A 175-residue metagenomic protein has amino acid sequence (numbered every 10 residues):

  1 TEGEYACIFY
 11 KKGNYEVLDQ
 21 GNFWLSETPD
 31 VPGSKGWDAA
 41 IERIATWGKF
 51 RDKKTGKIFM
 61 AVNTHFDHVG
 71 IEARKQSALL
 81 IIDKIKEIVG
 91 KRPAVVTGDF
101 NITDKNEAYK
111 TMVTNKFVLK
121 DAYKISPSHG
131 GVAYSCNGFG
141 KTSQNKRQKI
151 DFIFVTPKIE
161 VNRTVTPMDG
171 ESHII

Functional and structural regions predicted by a protein language model:
T1-I58, R163-P167: Structured beta-strand-rich core segments of catalytic domains in phosphoester-bond hydrolases
E2-Y5, E42-T46, K57, V62 (+3 more regions): Residues that flank catalytic or metal-binding motifs in active/ligand-binding sites
N14, E72, Q76, D83-A94 (+1 more regions): Metal-dependent phosphoester-hydrolase catalytic domains
Q20, V62, E72-R74: A short secondary-structure junction signal
A61, A94-V96: Hydrophobic/aromatic residues located in beta-strands of well-ordered beta-sheets within soluble catalytic
T64-F66, D99-F100: Active-site metal-binding loops of divalent metal-dependent hydrolases
V69: A short, histidine- and acid-enriched strand-loop-helix "catalytic/donor-clamping" loop that lines the nucleotide-sugar
